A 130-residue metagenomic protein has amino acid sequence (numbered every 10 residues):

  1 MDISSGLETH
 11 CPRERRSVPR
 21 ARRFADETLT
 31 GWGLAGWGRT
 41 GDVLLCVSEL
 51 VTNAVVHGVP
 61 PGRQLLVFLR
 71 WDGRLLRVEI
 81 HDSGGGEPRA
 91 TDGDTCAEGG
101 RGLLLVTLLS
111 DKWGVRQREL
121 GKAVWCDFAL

Functional and structural regions predicted by a protein language model:
M1-H10, V55-L130: Conserved beta-strand-loop-beta-strand hairpin that lines the nucleotide-binding pocket of ATP/GTP-utilizing enzymes
C11, E27, T52-N53: Preference for short coil/turn "hinge" residues that link or interrupt alpha-helices
R15-V18, T40, L44, L103: Short, structured helix-loop boundary elements
R16, W37, E49, L105 (+1 more regions): Alpha-helical protein-protein interaction elements
D26-S48: Conserved short strand/loop->alpha-helix "switch" segment adjacent to the catalytic nucleotide/phosphoryl-transfer site
D42-P60: Histidine-centered phosphotransfer motif of kinases
